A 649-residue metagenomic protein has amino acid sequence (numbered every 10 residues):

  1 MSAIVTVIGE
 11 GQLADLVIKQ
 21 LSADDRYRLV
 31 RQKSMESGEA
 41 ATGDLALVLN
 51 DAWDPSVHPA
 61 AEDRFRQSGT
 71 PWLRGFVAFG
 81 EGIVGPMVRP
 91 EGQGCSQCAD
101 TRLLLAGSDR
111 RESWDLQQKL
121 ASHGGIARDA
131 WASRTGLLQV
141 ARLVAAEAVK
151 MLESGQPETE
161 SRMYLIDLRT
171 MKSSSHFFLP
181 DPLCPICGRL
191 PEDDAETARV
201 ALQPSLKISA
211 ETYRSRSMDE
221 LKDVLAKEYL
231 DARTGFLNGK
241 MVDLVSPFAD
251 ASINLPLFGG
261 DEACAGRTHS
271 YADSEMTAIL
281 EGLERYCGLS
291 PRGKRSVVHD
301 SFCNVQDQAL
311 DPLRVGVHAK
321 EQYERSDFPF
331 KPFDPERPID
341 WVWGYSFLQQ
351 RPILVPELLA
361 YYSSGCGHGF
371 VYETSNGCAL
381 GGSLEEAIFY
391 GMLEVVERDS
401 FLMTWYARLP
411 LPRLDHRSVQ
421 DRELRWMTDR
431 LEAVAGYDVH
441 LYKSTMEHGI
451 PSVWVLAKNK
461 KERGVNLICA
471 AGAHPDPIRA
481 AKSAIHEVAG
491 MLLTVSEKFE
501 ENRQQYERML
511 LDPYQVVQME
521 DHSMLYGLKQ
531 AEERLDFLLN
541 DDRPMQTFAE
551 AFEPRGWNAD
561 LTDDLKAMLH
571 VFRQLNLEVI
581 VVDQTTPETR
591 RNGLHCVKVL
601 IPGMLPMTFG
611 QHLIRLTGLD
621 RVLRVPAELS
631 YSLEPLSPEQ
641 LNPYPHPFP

Functional and structural regions predicted by a protein language model:
T6, L13-Q20, D24-Y27, T42-V140 (+3 more regions): E1/E1-like adenylate-forming module used to activate ubiquitin-like modifiers and sulfur-carrier proteins
L29-Q32, R74, L441, V581: A structural preference for short, hydrophobic beta-strand core positions in alpha/beta folds
R31-T42: Short acidic low-complexity segments
M35, A78, T585: Residue-level "edge-of-site" marker
A52, E158-P649: Helix-biased "structured C-terminal domain" signature
G136-L143, A272-T277: Elongated alpha-helical scaffolds
L143-M151, L280: Short glycine/serine- and small hydrophobic-enriched flexible loop segments
